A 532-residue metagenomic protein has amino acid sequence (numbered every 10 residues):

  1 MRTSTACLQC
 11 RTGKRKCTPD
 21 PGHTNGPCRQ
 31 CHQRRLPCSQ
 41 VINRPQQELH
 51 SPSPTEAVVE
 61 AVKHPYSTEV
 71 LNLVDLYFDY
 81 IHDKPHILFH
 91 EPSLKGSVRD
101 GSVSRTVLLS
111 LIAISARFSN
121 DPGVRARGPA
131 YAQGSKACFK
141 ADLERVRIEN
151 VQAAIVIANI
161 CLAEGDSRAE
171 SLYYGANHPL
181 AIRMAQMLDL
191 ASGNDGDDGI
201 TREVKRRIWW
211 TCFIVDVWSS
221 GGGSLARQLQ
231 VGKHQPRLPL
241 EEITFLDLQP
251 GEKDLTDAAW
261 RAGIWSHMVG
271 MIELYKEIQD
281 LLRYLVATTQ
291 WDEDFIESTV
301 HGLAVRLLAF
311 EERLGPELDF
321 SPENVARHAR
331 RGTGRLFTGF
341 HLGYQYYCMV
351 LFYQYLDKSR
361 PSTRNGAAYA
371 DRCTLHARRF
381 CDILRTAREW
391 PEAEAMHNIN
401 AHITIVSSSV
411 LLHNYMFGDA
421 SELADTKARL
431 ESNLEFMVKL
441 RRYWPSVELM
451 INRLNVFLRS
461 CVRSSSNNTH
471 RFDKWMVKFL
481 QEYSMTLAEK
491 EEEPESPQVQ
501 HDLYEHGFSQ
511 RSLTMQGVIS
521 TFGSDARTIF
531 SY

Functional and structural regions predicted by a protein language model:
M1-R44: N-terminal cysteine-rich, zinc-dependent DNA-binding domains of eukaryotic transcription factors
M1-T5, R11, P21-H23, V59-V70 (+11 more regions): Extended, leucine-rich alpha-helical cores of fungal transcription factors
P45-A57: Intrinsically disordered, low-complexity regulatory regions of eukaryotic transcription factors
P54-E56, A368, G418, A424-Y532: C-terminal, low-complexity intrinsically disordered regions in eukaryotic proteins
L76, I81-H82, I155: N-terminal intrinsically disordered, low-complexity regulatory tails that precede a folded domain
V107-P122: Conserved H-X4-D acyltransferase segment
A226-K253: Short, flexible helix-coil linker/hinge segments at the edges of structured domains or between repeats
P322: Short, conserved active-site entrance elements at the starts or edges of catalytic domains
